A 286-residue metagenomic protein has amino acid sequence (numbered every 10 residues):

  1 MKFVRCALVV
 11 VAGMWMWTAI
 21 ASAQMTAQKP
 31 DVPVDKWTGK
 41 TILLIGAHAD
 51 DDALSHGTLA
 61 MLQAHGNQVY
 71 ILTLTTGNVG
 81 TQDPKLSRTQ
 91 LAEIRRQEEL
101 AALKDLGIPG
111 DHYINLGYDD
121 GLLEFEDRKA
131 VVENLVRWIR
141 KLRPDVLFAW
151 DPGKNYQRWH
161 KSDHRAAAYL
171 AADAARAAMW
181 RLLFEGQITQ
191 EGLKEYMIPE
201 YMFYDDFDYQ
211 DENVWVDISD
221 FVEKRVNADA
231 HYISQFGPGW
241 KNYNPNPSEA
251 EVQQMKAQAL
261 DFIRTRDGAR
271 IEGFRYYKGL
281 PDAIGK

Functional and structural regions predicted by a protein language model:
F3-C6, A23-I45, K129-K286: Metal-dependent de-N-acetylase/amidase catalytic core
V4-V10, A60-Q63: Hydrophobic transmembrane signal anchors and adjacent membrane-proximal interface regions, especially in viral
A7-A19: Bacterial N-terminal signal peptides
L8-V11, A101, H231: A periodicity- and composition-biased signal for non-globular, repetitive helical segments
T18, K104-G107, A230: Charged, amphipathic alpha-helical interaction segments
A23-L142, A283: Active-site rim/loop-helix segments in enzyme catalytic domains that contact anionic ligands
